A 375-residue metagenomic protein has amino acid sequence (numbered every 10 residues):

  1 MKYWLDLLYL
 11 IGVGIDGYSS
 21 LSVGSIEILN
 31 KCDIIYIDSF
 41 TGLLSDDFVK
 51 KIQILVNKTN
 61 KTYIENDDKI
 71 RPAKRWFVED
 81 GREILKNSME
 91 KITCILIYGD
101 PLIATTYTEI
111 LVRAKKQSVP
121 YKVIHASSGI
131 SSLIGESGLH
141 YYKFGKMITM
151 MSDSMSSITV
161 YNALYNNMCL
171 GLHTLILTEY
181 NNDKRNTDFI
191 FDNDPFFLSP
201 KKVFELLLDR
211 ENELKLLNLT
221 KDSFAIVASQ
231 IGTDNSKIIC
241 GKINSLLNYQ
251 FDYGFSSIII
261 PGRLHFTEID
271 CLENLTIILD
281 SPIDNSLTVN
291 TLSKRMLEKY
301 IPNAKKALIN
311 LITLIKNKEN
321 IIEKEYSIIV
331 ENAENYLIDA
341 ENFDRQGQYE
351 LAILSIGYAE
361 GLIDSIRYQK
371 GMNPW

Functional and structural regions predicted by a protein language model:
K2-P120: Class I S-adenosyl-L-methionine
Y98-L175: Class I SAM-dependent methyltransferase SAM-binding "motif I" and its flanking Rossmann-like core
M168-T291: A contiguous loop/helix-start segment that scaffolds small-molecule binding in enzyme catalytic cores
S286-V330: Amphipathic, heptad-repeat alpha-helical segments
K318-E319, S327, E331, E360-W375: Short, charge-rich amphipathic alpha-helical segments embedded in non-transmembrane helical bundles/solenoids
